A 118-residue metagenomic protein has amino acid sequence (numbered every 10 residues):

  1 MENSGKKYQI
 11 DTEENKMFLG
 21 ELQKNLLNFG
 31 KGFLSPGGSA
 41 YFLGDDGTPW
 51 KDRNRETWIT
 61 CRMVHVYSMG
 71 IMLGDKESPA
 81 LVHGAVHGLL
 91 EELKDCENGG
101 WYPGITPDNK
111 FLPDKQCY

Functional and structural regions predicted by a protein language model:
M1-Y118: Glycan-recognition and catalytic cores of secretory/periplasmic carbohydrate-active enzymes
